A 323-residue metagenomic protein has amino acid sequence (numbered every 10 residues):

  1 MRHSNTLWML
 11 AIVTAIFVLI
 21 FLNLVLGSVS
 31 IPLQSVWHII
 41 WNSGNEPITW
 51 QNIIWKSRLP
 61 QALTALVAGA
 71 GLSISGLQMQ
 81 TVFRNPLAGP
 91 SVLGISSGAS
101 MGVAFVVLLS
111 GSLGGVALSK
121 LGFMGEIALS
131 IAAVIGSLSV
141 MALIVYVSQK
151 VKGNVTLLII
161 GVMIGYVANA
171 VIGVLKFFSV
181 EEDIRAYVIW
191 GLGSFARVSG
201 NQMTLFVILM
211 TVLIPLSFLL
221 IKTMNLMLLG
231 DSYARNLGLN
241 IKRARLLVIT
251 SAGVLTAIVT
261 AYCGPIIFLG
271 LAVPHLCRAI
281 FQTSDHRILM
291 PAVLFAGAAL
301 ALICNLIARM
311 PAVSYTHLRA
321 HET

Functional and structural regions predicted by a protein language model:
M1-R319: Alpha-helical transmembrane segments in inner-membrane proteins
H321-T323: A short, hydrophobic C-terminal helix/tail in secreted or cell-surface proteins
